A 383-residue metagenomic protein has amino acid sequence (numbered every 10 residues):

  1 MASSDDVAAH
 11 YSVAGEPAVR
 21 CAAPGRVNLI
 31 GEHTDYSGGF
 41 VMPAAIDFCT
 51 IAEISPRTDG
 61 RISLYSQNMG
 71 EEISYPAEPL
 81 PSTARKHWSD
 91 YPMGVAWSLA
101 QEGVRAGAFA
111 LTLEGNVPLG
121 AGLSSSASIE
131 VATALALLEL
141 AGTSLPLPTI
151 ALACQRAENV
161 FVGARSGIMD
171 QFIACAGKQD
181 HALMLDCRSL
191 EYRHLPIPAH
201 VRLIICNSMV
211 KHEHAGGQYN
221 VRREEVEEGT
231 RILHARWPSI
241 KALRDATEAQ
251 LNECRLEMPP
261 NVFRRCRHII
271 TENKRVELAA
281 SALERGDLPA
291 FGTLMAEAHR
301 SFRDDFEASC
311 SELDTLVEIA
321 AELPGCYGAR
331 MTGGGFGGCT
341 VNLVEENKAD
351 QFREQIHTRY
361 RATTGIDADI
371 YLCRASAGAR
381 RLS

Functional and structural regions predicted by a protein language model:
M1-F40, S74-P79, A84-P198, L323 (+2 more regions): Gly/Ser-rich oxyanion-binding loop with an adjacent helix/lid that shapes the negatively charged ligand pocket
A2-R26, I51-R85, H181-G328, L343-S383: C-terminal nucleotide
H33, A45-I46: N-terminal cofactor/phosphate-binding cores enriched in small/glycine residues, especially glycine-rich loops such as
G38-A45, R222-R223: Short Gly/aromatic-enriched secondary-structure transition segments
P43-A45, E53-P56, E102-G103: Short, charge-rich binding segments
A127-S128, C339-L343: FabD-like malonyl-/acyl-CoA
F336: Glycine-rich phosphate-binding loop
